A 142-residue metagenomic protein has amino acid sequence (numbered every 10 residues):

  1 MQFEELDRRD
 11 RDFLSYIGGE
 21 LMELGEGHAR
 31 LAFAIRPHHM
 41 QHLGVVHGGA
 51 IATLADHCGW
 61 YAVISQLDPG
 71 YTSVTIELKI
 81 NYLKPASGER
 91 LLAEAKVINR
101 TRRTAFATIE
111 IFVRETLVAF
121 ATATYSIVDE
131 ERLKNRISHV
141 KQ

Functional and structural regions predicted by a protein language model:
M1-Q142: Terminal targeting signals and extreme-terminal segments of soluble enzymes
